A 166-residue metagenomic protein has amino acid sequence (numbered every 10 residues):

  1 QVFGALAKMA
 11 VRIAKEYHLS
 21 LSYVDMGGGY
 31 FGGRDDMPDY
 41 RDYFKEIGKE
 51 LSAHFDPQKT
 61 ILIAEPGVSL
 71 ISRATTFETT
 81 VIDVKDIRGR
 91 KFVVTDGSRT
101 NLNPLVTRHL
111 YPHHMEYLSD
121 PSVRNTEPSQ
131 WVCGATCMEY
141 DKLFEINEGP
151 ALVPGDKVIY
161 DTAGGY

Functional and structural regions predicted by a protein language model:
Q1-D83, G149: Active-site loop/helix belt of alpha/beta enzymes
E46, P57, I61-Y166: Charged (often Lys/Glu-rich) extended helix/loop segments that serve as interaction or gating elements
